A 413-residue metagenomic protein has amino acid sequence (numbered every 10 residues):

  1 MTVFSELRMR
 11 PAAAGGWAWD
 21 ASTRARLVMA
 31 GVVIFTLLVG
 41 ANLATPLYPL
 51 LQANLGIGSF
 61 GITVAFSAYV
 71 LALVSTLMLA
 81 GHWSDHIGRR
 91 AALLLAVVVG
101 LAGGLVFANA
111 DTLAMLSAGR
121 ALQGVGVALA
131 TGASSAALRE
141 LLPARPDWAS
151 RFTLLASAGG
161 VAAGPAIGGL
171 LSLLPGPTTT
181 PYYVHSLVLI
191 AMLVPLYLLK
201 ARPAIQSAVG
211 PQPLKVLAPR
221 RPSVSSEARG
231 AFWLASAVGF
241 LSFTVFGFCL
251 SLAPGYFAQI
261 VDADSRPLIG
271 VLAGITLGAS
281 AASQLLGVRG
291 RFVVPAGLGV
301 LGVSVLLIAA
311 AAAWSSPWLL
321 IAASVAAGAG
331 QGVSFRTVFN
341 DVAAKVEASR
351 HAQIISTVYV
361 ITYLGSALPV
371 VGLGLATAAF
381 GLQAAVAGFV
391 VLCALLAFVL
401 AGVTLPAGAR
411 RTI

Functional and structural regions predicted by a protein language model:
G56, G88, N109-A114, A311-S315: Helix-breaking motifs and short loop linkers at transmembrane-helix boundaries and internal kinks in secondary membrane
V74-L113: Conserved MFS/SLC helix-loop-helix module at the cytosolic interface between two early adjacent transmembrane helices
G103, A114-Q123, W318-A326: Paired small-residue
G119-S157: Cytoplasmic helix-loop-helix junction between adjacent transmembrane helices in 12-TM secondary transporters
R145, F152-L198: Helix-loop-helix hairpin linking two adjacent transmembrane segments in secondary transporters
L268-G290: Transmembrane alpha-helices of Major Facilitator/SLC transporters
V293-R336: C-terminal transmembrane helical hairpin of 12-TM major facilitator-type secondary transporters
F339-A385, F389-V390: A late C-terminal transmembrane helix in Major Facilitator Superfamily
